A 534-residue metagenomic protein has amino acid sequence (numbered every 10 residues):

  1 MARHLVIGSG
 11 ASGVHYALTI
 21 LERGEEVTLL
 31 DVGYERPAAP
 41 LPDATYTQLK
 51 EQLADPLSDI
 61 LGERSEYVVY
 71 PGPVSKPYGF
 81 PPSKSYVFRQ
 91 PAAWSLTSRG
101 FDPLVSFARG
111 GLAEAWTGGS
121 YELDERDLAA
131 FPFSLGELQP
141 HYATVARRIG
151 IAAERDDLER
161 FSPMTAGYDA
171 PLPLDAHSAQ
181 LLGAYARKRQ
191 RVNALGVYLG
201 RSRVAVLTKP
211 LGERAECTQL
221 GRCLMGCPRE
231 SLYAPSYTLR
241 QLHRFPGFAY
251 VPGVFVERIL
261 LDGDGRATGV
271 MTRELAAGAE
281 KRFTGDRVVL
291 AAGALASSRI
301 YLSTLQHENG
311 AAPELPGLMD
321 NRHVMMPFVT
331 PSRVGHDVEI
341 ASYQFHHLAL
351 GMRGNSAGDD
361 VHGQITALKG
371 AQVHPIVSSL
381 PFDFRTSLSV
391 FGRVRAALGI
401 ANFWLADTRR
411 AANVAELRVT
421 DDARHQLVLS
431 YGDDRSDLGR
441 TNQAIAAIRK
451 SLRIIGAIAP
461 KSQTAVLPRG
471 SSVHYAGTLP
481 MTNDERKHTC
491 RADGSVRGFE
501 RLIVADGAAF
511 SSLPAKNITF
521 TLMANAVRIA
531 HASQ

Functional and structural regions predicted by a protein language model:
A2-G136, P140, T144, N309-T330 (+2 more regions): N-terminal glycine-rich phosphate/pyrophosphate-binding loop and immediately adjacent elements
G10-A11, L295, A509: Residue-level detector of alpha-helix initiation sites
E22, E26-Q52, F245, V254 (+6 more regions): Glycine-rich loop(s) and the adjacent beta-strand/alpha-helix scaffold that form part
A38-P40, A153-A166, I458-V466: Short, glycine/acidic-rich hinge or "gate" loops at secondary-structure transitions that mediate conformational
L53, L57-K84, S95-S98, D102 (+2 more regions): Conserved redox-cofactor binding core of oxidoreductases
F80-V105, G110-L112, F131, L135 (+5 more regions): FAD cofactor-binding and catalytic pocket of flavoenzymes
R89-Q90, S202, Q219-L220, E257-L260 (+4 more regions): A glycine-rich dinucleotide-binding beta-alpha-beta segment and adjacent secondary-structure elements that constitute
